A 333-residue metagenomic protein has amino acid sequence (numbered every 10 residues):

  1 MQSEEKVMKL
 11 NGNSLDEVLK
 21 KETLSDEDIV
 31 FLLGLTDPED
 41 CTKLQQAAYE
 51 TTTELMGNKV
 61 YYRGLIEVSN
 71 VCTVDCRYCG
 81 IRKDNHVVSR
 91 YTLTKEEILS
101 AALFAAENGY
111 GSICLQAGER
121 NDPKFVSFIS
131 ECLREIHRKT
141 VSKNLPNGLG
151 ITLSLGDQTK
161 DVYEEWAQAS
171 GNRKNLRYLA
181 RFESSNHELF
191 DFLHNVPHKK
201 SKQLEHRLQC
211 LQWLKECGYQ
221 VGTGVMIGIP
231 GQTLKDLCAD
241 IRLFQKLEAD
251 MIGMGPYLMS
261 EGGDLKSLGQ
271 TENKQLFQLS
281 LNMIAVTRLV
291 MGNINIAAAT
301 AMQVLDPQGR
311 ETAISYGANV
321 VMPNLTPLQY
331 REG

Functional and structural regions predicted by a protein language model:
M1-E17, D306-G333: Radical SAM enzyme core and accessory elements
M1-I66, V71-V74: Flexible, acidic/Gly-rich N-terminal and inter-domain linker regions that tether and position cofactor-handling modules
K43-N85, R90-Q116: N-terminal pre-triad scaffold of radical SAM enzymes
Y62, I66-V88, N186-L193, Q212 (+3 more regions): N-terminal small/glycine-rich loop or linker at the start of catalytic domains across soluble metabolic enzymes
R63-I66, H86, C114-V126, L258-L268 (+1 more regions): Glycine-rich, proline-tolerant flexible connector loops at the mouths of alpha/beta enzymes
K83-L99, A105-C210, Q220-I227, D250-G253: Core AdoMet radical
A117, L176-R177, E205-L265, F277-A297 (+3 more regions): Conserved C-terminal portion of the radical SAM core fold that forms the substrate/S-adenosylmethionine-binding
L153-Q158, A299-L305: Glycine-rich beta-to-alpha transition loops that act as phosphate-gripper elements at the mouths of alpha/beta enzyme
